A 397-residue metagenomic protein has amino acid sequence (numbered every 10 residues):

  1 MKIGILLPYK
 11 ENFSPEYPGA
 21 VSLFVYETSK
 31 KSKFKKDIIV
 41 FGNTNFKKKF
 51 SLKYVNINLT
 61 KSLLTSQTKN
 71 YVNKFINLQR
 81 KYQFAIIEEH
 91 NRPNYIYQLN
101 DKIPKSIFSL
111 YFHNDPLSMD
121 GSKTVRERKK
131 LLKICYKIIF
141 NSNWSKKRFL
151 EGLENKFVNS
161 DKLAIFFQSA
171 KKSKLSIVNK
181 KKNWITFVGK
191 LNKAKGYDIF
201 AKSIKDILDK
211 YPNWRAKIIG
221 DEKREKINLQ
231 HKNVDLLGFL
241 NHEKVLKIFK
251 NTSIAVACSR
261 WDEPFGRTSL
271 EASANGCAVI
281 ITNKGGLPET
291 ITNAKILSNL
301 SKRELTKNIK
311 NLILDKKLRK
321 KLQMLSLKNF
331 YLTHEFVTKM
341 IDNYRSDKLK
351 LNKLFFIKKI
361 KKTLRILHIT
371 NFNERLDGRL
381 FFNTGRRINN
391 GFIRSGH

Functional and structural regions predicted by a protein language model:
G4-L6, I139, K174-K195, A201-I204 (+2 more regions): Conserved donor-binding/catalytic core segment of Leloir-type glycosyltransferases
E89-Y95, F112: Short His-centered aromatic/hydrophobic patch
R128, K133-D161: A short, active-site helix/loop in glycosyltransferases that binds the activated sugar's phosphate group
E225-L246: Nucleotide-activated donor-binding/catalytic signature segment of Leloir-type glycosyltransferases, i.e., the conserved
K250-P264: Acidic donor-binding loop of glycosyltransferase active sites
A278-I281: Short hydrophobic beta-strand element within catalytic cores of glycosyltransferases and related nucleotide-activated
N293-R303, N311-K317: Conserved acidic donor-binding segment of nucleotide-sugar-dependent glycosyltransferases
N311, L318-L332: A short, well-ordered alpha-helix in the C-terminal region of glycosyltransferases
